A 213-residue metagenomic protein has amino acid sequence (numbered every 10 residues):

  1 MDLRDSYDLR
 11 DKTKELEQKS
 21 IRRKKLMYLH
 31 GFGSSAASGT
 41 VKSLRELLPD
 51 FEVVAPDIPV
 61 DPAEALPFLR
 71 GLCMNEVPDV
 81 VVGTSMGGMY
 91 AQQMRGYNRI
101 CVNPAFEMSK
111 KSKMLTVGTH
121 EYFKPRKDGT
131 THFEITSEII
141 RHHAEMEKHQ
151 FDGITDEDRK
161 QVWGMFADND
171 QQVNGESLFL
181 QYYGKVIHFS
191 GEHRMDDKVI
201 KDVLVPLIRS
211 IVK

Functional and structural regions predicted by a protein language model:
D2-D11: Asp/Glu-rich intrinsically disordered low-complexity tracts
R10-R23: Short beta-strand-to-loop junctions in surface cap/lid or active-site-entrance loops
I21-N75, H193: Active-site catalytic motif of lipid deacylating hydrolases and related acyltransferases
Y28-F32, V82, M165-A167: Short hydrophobic segments within beta-strands
D79-V80, I100: Residue in the alpha/beta-hydrolase core beta-strand immediately N-terminal to the catalytic nucleophile
V82-A91: Gly/Ala-rich beta-loop-alpha elbow adjacent to hydrolase catalytic centers
M94-R95: Aromatic pocket-lining residues of Rossmann-like dinucleotide-binding sites
N98-K213: The alpha/beta-hydrolase serine catalytic core
